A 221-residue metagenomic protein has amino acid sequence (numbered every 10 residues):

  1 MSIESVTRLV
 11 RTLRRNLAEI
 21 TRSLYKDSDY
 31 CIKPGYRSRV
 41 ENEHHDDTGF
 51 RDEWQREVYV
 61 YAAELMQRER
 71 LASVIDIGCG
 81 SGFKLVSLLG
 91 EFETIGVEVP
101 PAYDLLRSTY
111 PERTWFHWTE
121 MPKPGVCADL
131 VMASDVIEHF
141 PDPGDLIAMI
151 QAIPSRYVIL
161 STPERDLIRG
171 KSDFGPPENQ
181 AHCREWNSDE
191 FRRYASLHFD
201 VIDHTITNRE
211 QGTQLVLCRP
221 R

Functional and structural regions predicted by a protein language model:
M1-C127, S134, G144-M149, I153 (+2 more regions): Conserved N-terminal segment of class I S-adenosyl-L-methionine
D135-H139: A short His-aromatic
S161: Alpha/beta-hydrolase-fold catalytic nucleophile elbow
I168-K171: A short acidic, helix-capping loop that chelates divalent metal ions and anchors anionic groups
